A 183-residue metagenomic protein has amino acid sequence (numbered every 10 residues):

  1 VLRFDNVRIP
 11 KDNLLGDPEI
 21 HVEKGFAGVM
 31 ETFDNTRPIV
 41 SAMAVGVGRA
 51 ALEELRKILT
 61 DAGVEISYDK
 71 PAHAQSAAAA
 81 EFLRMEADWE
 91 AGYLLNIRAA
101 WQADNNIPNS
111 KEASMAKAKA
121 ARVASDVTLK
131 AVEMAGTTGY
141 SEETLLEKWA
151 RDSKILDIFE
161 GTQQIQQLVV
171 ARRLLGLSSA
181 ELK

Functional and structural regions predicted by a protein language model:
V1-E90, L156, E181: Glycine-rich beta->alpha junctions and the first turn(s) of the following alpha-helix
N35-A42, S110, S114, A118 (+2 more regions): Short, conserved micro-motifs enriched in small and acidic residues
L59-V64, E86-K119, T128, V132-Y140: C-terminal helix-coil-helix/basic helical segment that borders enzyme active sites and/or dimer interfaces and provides
P71, A78, N109-E112, E142: Residue-level recognition of alpha-helical structural elements
F82, N96-A99, A150-S153: Short alpha-helical scaffolding segments that buttress acidic/His motifs in well-ordered protein cores
A135-K183: Glycine-rich phosphate/cofactor-binding loops in nucleotide/flavin-utilizing enzymes
